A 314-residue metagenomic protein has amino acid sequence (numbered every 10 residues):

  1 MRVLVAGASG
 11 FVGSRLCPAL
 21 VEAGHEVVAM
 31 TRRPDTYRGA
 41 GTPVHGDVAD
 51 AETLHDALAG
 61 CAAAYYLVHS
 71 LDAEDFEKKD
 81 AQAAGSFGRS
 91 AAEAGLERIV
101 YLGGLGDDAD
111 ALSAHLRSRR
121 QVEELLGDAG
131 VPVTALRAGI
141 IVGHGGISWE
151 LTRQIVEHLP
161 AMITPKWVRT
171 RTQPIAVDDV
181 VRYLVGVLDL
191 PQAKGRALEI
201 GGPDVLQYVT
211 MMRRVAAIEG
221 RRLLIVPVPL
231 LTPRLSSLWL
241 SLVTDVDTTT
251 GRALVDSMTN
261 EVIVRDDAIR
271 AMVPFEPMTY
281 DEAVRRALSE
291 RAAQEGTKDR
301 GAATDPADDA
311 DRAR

Functional and structural regions predicted by a protein language model:
M1-H25: N-terminal Rossmann NAD(P)H-binding glycine-rich loop of SDR-like oxidoreductase domains
R2, G186-T250, E261-R314: Mid/C-terminal beta-alpha module of Rossmann-like enzyme folds, strongest in SDR-family dehydrogenases/epimerases
A6, M30, L67, I99-G104 (+1 more regions): SDR active-site strand-loop-helix element
H25-R32: Conserved glycine-rich Rossmann-like NAD(P)H-binding loop of the short-chain dehydrogenase/reductase
D35-A94, G104-A109: NAD(P)H-binding glycine-rich loop region in Rossmannoid oxidoreductase-like domains and their noncatalytic homologs
E77-A81, A111-E123, G127, I141-V142 (+4 more regions): Short-chain dehydrogenase/reductase
A83, I147-S148, W167-L188, R196-E199: Substrate-positioning beta->alpha
G103, E124-G145, L151-Q154, H158: Conserved beta-loop-beta element that borders a ligand/cofactor-binding pocket
